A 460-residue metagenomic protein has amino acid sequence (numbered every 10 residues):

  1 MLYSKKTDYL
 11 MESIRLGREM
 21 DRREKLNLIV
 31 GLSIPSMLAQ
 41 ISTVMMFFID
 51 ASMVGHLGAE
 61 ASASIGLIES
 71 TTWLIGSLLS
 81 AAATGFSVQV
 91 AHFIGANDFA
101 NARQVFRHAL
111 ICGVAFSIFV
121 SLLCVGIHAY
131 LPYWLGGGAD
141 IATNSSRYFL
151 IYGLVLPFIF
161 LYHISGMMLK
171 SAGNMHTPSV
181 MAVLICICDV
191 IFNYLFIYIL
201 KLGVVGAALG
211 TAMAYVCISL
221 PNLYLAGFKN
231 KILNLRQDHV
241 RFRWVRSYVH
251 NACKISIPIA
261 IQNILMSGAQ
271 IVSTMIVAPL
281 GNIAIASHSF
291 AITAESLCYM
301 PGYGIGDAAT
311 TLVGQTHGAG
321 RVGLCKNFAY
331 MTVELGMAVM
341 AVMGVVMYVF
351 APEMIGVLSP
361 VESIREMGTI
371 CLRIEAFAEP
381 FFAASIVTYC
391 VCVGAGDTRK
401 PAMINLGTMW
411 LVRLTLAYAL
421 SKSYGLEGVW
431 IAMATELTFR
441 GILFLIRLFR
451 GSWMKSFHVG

Functional and structural regions predicted by a protein language model:
M1-S36, V90-V155, I199-I257, V313-A378 (+1 more regions): Short alpha-helical transmembrane segments in multi-pass integral membrane proteins
D21-S52, H56-L57, W73-G85, Q89 (+5 more regions): N-terminal transmembrane alpha-helices
G31-D50, I151, A214-I218, N222 (+3 more regions): Transmembrane helical elements of multi-pass membrane transporters/channels
S36, Q40, A51-S52, E69 (+16 more regions): Transmembrane alpha-helix boundary and packing residues in multipass membrane permease domains and related
Q40-V44, S77, S117, S121 (+12 more regions): Residue-level hotspots within the lipid-embedded alpha helices of multi-pass solute transporters
M45-A63, P132-A139, L195-L202, I264-L297 (+3 more regions): Helix-terminus/linker motif at the lipid-water interface of multi-pass membrane proteins
S62-L122, I159-P178, T274, S287-A351 (+1 more regions): Small-residue-rich hydrophobic transmembrane alpha-helices
A83, S87, I151-K170, P178-D189 (+6 more regions): Short runs within selected transmembrane alpha-helices of multi-pass transporters and secretion channels
